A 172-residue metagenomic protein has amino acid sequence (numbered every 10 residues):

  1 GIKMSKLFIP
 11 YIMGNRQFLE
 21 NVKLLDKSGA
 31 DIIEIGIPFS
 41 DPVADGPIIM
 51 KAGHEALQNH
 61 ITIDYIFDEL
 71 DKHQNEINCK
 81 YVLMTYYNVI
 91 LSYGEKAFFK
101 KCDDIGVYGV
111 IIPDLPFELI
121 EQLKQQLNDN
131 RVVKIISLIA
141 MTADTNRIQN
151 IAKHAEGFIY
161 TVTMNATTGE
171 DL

Functional and structural regions predicted by a protein language model:
G1-N78, S92-E95, K153: Conserved N-terminal beta1-alpha1 strand-loop-helix module at the mouth
S5-L7, I77-Y81, D103-G109, N128-K134: Short, surface-exposed connector motifs at secondary-structure boundaries
K6-L19, V82-G94, K134-A143, D171-L172: Active-site mouth loops of central-metabolism enzymes
E34, V82, I111, I159-Y160: Conserved beta-strand positions in the central sheet of alpha/beta enzyme cores
I37-P38, Y86, L115-P116, A140 (+1 more regions): Short, ordered loop/turn segments at secondary-structure junctions
S40-K51, Q58-L70, I90-K96, I112-D129 (+2 more regions): Active-site-adjacent beta->alpha loops and helix N-cap segments on the catalytic face of soluble alpha/beta enzymes
Y87-Y108: Short, electropositive alpha-helical surface patch
A152-L172: Active-site rim beta-loop-alpha module in soluble metabolic enzymes
